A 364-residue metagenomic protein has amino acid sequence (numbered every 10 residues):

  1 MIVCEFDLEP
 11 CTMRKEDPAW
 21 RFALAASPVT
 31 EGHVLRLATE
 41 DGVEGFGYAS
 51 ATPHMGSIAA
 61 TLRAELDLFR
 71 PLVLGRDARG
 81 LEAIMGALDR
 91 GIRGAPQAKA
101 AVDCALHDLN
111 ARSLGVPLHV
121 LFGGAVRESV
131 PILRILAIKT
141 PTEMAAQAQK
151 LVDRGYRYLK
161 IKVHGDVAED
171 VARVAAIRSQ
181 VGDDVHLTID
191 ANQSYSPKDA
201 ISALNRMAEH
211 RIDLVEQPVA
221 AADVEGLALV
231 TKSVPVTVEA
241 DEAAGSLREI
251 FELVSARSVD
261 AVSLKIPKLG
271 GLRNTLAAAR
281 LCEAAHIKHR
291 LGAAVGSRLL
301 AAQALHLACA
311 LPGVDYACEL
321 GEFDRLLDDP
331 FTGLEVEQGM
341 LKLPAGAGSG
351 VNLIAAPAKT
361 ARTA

Functional and structural regions predicted by a protein language model:
M1-P53, R325-D329: Structured beta-strand/loop patches that form or line metal/cofactor-binding pockets in enzymes
V3-D7, A38-S113: Metal- or metallocofactor-binding catalytic centers and their adjacent structured scaffolds across diverse enzyme
L35, G42, F69, V102 (+9 more regions): Conserved, mostly hydrophobic/aromatic
A49-S57, I135-K139, A293: Glycine-rich phosphate/pyrophosphate-binding beta-alpha loops
V120-V234: Metal-dependent enolase-superfamily TIM-barrel catalytic cores that perform enediolate-based chemistry
R211, A222-T237, A244-M340, P344: Shared catalytic-loop signature of beta/alpha-barrel
A277, E335-A364: Structural signal for terminal/edge beta-strands and the immediately following C-terminal loop/tail that closes
